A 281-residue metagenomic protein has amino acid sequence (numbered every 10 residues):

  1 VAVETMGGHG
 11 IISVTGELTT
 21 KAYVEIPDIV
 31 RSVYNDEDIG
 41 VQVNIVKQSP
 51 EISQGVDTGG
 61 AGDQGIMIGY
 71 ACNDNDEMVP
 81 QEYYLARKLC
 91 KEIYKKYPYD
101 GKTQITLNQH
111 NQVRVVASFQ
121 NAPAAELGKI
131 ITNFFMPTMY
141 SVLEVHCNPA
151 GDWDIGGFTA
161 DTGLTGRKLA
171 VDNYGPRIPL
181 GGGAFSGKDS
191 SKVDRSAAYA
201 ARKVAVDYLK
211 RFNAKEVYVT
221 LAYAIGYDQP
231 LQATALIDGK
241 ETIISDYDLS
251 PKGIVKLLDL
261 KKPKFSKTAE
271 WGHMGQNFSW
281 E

Functional and structural regions predicted by a protein language model:
V1, A71-K91, K188-F212: Alpha-helical support elements that line or immediately flank enzyme active sites and cofactor-binding pockets
A2-T20, Y227: Short, charge-patterned binding micro-sites
H9-I12, D28, S32-G156, I254-L257 (+2 more regions): Glycine-rich, mobile lid/loop segments that gate access to catalytic sites or pores
T15-V30, Y70, D74-E77, S196 (+2 more regions): Glycine-rich and small/hydrophobic secondary-structure elements
L18, I45-Q48, L221-Y227: Acidic, glycine-rich active-site loops and adjacent beta-strand->loop/helix elements that engage anionic groups
K21-Y23, Q112-V116, A124, I130-I131 (+1 more regions): Short, low-complexity, polybasic intrinsically disordered segments
A122-A205, L209-F212: Glycine-rich anion/phosphate-binding loop at the beta-strand->alpha-helix junction
A214-E281: Internal helix-turn-beta structural module
